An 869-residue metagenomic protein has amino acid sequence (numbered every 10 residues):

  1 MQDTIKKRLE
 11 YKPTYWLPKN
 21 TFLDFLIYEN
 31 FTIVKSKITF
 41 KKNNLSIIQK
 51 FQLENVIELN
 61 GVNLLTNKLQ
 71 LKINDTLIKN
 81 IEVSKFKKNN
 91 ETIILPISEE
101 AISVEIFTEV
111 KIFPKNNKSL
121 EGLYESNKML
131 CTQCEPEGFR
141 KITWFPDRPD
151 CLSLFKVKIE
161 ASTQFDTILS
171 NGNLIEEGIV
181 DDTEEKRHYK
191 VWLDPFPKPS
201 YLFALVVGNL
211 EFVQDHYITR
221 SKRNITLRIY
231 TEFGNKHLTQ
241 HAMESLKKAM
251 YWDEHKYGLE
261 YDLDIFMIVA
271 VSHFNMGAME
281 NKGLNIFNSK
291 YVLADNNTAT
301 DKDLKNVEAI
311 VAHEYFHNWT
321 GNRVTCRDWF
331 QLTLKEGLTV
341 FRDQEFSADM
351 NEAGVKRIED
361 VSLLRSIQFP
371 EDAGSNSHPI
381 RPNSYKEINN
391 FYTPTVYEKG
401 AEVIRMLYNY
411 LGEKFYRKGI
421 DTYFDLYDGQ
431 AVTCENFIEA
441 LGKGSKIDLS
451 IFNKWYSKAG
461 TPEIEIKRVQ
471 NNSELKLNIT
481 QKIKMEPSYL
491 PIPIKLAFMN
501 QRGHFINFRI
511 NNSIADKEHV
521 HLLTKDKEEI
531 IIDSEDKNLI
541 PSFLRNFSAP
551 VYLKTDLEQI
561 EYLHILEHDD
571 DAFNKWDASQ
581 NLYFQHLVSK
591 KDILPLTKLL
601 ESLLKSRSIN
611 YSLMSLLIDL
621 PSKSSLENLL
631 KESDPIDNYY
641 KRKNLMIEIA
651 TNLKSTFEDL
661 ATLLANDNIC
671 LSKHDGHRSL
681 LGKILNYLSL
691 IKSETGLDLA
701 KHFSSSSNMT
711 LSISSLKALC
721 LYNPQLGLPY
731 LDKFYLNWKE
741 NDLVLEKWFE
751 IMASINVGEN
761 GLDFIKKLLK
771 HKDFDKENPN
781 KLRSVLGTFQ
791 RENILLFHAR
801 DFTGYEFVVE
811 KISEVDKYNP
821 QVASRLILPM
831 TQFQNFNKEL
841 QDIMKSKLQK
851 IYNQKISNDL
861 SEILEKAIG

Functional and structural regions predicted by a protein language model:
M1-V34, L45-Q52, D75, E121-Q133 (+3 more regions): N-terminal, polar/Ser/Thr-rich
E10-W16, E91-I93, S103, F107-Q214 (+2 more regions): Extended, low-hydrophobicity, Ser/Thr/Pro/Gly-biased non-transmembrane segments
T39-L65, W144-D147, F155-S162, E435 (+1 more regions): Surface-exposed beta-strand/loop patches in extracellular or lumenal glycoproteins
N43-I57, G61-E125, D147, D182-V191 (+1 more regions): A surface-exposed beta-strand-loop module
N63-I73, I447-I451, T461-F543, M646 (+2 more regions): Beta-strand-rich binding/interaction modules
K115-T167, Y189-K190, D194, Y217-Y257 (+6 more regions): Fold-level signature of zinc-dependent metallopeptidase catalytic domains
W192, S221-I479: Hydrophobic alpha-helical and helix-loop surface patches within well-folded domains that function as non-catalytic
R365-S366, T393-P394, P487, Q501 (+1 more regions): Long, ordered, helix-rich scaffold segments
